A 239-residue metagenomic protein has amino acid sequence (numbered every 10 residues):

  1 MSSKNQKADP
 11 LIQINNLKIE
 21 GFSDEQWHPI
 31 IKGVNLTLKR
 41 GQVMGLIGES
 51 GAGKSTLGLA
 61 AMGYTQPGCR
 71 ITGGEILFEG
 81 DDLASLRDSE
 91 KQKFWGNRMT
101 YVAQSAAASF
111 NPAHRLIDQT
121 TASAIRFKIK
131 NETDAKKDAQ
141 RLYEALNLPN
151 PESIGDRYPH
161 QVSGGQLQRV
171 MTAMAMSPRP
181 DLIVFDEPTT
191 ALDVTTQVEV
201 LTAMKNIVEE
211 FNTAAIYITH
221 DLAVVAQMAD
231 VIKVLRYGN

Functional and structural regions predicted by a protein language model:
I47-E49: The feature captures the beta-strand-to-loop junction immediately N-terminal to the Walker
R70-D82: Conserved ABC transporter NBD signature motif
S177-D181: A short, proline-enriched helix->beta-strand linker immediately N-terminal to the Walker B motif in ABC-type P-loop
I183-D186: Catalytic Walker B motif of ABC-type/P-loop ATPase nucleotide-binding domains
V198-F211: Helical segment within the ABC ATPase nucleotide-binding domain
V225-Q227: A short, surface-exposed alpha-helical micro-motif characterized by mixed small hydrophobic and charged/polar residues
V231: Short, glycine/charged-rich "phosphate-handling" switch motifs in NTP-dependent and phosphotransfer domains
